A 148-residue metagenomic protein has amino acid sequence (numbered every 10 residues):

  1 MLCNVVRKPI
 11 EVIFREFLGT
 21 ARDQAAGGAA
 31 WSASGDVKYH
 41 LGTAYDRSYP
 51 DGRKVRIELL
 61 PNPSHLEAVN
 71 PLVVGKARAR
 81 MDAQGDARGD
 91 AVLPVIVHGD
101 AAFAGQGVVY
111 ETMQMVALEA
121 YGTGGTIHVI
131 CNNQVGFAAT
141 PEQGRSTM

Functional and structural regions predicted by a protein language model:
M1-M148: Conserved internal helical-beta-strand scaffold that buttresses enzyme catalytic cores
